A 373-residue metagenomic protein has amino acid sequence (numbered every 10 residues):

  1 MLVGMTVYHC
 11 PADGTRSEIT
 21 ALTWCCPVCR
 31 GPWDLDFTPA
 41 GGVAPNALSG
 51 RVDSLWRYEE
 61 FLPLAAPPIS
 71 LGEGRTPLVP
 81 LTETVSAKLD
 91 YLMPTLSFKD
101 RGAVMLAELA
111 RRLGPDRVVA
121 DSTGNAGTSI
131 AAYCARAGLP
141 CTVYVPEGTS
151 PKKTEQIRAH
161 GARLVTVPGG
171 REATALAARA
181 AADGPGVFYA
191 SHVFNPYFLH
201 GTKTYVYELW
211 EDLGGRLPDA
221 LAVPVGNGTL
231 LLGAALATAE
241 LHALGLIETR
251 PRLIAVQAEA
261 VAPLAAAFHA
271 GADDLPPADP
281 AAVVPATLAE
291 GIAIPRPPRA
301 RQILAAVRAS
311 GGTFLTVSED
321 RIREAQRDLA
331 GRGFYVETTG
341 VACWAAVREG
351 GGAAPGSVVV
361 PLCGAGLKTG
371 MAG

Functional and structural regions predicted by a protein language model:
L2-G373: PLP-dependent amino-acid enzyme catalytic core
